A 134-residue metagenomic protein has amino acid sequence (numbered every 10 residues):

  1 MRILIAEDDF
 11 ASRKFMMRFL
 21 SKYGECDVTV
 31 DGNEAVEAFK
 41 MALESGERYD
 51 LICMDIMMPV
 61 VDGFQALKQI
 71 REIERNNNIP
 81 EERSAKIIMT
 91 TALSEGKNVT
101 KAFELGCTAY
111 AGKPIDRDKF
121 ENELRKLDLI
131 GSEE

Functional and structural regions predicted by a protein language model:
E7: Conserved acidic carboxylate
F10, S21, V28-M41, G63: Helix N-cap/capping motif at the beta->alpha junctions
E37, M41, F64-R83: Short amphipathic alpha-helix used as the core "switch/output" element in two-component signaling
L43-C53: Active-site beta3 strand of CheY-like receiver
M58: Receiver (REC) domain active-site loop signature in two-component systems and cognate sites in sensor histidine kinases
R83, S94-A109, N122: Alpha4 helix (beta4-alpha4-beta5 surface) of REC/receiver domains from two-component response regulators
I115-L124: C-terminal output helix
